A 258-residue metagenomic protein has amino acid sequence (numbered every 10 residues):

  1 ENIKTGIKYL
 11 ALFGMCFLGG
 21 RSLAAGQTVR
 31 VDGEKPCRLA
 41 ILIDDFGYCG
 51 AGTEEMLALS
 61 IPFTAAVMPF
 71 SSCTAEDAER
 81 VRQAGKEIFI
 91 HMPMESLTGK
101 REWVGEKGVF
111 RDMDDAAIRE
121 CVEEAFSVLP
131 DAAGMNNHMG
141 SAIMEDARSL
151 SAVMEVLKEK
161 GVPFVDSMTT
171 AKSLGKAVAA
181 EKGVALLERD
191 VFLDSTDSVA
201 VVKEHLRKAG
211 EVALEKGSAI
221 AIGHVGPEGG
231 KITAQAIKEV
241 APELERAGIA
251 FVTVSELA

Functional and structural regions predicted by a protein language model:
E1-G6: N-terminal export leaders
G20-C37, L206-R207, R246: Terminal interaction modules at protein C-ends
D32-E102: Active-site beta->alpha N-cap acidic-glycine motif
L39-I43, F63-A66, I88-M92, M135-N137 (+4 more regions): Hydrophobic faces of well-ordered beta-strands that scaffold small-molecule active sites in alpha/beta enzyme cores
L42, P62-V67, G105-D114, H138-M144 (+3 more regions): Second-shell loop/turn segments in exported
W103-V104, G108-S127, I143-S149, K176-L214: Alpha-helical scaffold elements lining the catalytic groove of polysaccharide deacetylases
E124-I143, L214-V225: Active-site groove signature of glycoside hydrolases
L157-T170, E228-A258: C-terminal domain-boundary segment and adjacent tail
